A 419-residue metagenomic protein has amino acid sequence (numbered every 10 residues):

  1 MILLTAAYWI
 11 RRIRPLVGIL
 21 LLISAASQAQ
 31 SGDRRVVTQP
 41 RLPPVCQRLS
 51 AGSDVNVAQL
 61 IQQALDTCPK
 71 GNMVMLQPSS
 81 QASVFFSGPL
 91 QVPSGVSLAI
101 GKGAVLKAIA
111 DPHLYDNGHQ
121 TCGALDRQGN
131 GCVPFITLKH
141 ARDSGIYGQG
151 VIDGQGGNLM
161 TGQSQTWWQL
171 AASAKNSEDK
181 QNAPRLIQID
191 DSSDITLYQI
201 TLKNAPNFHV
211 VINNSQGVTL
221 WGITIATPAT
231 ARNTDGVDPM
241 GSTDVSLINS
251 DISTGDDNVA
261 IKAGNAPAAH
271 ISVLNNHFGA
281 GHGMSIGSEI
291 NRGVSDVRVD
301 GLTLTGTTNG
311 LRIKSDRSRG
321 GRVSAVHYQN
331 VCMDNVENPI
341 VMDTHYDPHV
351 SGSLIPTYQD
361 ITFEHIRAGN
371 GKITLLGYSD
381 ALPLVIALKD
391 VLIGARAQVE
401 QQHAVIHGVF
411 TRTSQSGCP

Functional and structural regions predicted by a protein language model:
M1-Y198, N207, W221-A229, V385-P419: Extracellular "leader-to-stem" segments immediately downstream of a signal peptide or signal-anchor in secreted/lumenal
W9, L20, T67, P89 (+17 more regions): Sterically constrained small-residue positions within well-ordered secondary structures of folded domains
G32, D54-Q59, I100-A104, A108-A110 (+7 more regions): Short low-complexity stretches enriched in small and charged residues
R34-Q63, G88-G101, A266-S288, R292 (+2 more regions): Short secondary-structure boundary segments
R35-V37, V57-L60, N207, L220-W221 (+5 more regions): A broad, low-specificity signal for short, low-complexity segments enriched in glycine/proline and polar/charged
P89-V92, V105, I109-L114, P134-K139 (+9 more regions): Glycine-rich beta-solenoid repeat tracts in large extracellular/virion proteins
K102-G103, R142-V151, S193-K203, Q216-P228 (+8 more regions): Right-handed parallel beta-helix
H119, I355-P356: Short, surface-exposed loop/helix-turn segments at secondary-structure junctions that function as lids/hinges flanking
